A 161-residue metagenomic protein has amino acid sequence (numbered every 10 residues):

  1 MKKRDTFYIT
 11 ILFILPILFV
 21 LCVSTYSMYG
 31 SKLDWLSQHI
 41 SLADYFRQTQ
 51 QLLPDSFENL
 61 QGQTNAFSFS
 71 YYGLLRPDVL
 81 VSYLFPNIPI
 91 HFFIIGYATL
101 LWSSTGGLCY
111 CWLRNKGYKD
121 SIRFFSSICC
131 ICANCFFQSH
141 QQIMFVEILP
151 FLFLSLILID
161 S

Functional and structural regions predicted by a protein language model:
M1-C22: Start-transfer (signal-anchor) and selected internal transmembrane alpha helices of multi-pass inner/ER membrane
R4, F85-I94, K119-S126: Membrane-interface starts of transmembrane alpha-helices
P16-T105, C130-L149: Membrane-interface coil-to-helix junctions
V79, G107-C111, I157: Transmembrane alpha-helix boundary and packing residues in multipass membrane permease domains and related
Y83, R114-N115, S161: Transmembrane helix-loop junction
Y110-C132: Transmembrane-helix signature of polytopic, membrane-embedded enzymes that assemble or transfer cell-envelope glycans
L152: Extended basic-aromatic, gly/pro-enriched interface segments that bind polyanionic ligands
S155-S161: Membrane-interface transmembrane helices that cradle and orient dolichyl/undecaprenyl
